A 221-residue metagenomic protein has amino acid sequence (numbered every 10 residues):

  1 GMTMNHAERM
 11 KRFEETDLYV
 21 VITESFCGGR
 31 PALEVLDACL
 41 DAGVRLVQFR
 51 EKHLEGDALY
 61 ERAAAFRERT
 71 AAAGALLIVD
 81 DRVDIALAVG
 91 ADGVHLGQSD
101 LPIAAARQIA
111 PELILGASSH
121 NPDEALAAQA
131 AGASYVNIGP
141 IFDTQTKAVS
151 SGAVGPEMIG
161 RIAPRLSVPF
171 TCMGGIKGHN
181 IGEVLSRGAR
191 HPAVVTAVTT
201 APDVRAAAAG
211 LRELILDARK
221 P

Functional and structural regions predicted by a protein language model:
M2-D100, Q108-S134, S151-V154, R161 (+3 more regions): Conserved N-terminal beta1-alpha1 strand-loop-helix module at the mouth
E24, F142-T144: A short, flexible beta-alpha/helix-coil linker loop
T146-A148: Glycine/threonine-rich flexible loop motifs
G174-G175, G188: A short glycine-leucine-enriched loop at secondary-structure breakpoints that most characteristically corresponds
R187-A197: Short, electropositive alpha-helical surface patch
